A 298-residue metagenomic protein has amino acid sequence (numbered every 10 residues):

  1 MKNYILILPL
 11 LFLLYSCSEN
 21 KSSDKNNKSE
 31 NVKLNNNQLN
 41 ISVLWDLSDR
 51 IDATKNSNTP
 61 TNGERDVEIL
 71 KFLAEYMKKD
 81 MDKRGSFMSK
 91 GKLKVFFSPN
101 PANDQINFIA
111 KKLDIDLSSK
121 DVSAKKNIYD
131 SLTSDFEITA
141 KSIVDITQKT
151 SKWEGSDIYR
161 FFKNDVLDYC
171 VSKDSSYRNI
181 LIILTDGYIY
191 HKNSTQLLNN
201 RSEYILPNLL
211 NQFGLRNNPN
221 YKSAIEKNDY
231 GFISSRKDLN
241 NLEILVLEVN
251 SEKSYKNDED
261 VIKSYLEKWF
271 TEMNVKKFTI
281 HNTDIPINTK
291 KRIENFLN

Functional and structural regions predicted by a protein language model:
K2-L8: Sec-dependent signal peptide recognition, specifically the positively charged N-region followed immediately by
L13-S16: C-terminal motif of bacterial Sec signal peptides marking the signal peptidase cleavage site
S18-K21: Bacterial signal peptide processing site
N37-I115, I180-I182: Von Willebrand factor
V95-S98, K120-F136, H191, L197-N208: Scaffold/interface architecture of coatomer-like assemblies
S119-S176: Von Willebrand factor
Y188-Y255: VWA/integrin I-like adhesion module and closely mimicked acidic/polar interface patches used
S235-N298: A cross-kingdom marker for long, charged
